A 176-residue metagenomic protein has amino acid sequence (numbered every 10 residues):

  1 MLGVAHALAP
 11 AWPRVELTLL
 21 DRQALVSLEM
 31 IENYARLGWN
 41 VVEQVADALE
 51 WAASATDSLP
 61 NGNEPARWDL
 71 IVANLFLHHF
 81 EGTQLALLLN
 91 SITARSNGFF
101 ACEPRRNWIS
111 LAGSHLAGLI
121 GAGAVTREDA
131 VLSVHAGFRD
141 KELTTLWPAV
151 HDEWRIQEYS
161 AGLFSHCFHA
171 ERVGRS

Functional and structural regions predicted by a protein language model:
M1-A52: Class I SAM-dependent methyltransferase SAM/SAH-binding core
T18, Q44, I71-V72, F100: Conserved Rossmann-like nucleotide-binding pocket used by diverse enzymes that bind dinucleotide cofactors
E50-P65, G82: Short conserved loop adjoining the S-adenosyl-L-methionine
W68-Q84: A short SAM/SAH-binding and catalytic strip from SAM-dependent methyltransferases
L87-S91: Short, conserved SAM-binding segment of the class I
T93-N107: Conserved beta-strand signature within the Rossmann-like core of class I S-adenosyl-L-methionine
P104-E158: C-terminal alpha-helical "lid/dimerization" subdomain adjacent to the S-adenosyl-L-methionine
D152-S176: Core SAM-dependent methyltransferase catalytic element
